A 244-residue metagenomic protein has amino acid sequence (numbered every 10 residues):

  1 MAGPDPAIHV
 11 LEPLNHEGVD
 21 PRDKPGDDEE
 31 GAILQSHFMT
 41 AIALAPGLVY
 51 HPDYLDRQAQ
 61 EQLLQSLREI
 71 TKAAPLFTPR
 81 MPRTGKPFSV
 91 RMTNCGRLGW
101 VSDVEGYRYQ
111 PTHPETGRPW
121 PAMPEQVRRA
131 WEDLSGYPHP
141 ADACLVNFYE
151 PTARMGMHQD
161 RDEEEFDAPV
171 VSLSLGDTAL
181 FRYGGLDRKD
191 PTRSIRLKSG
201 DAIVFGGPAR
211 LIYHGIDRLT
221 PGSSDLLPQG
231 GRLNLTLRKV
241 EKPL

Functional and structural regions predicted by a protein language model:
P6-A7, P25-D27: A cross-taxon signal for low-complexity, glycine/charged-rich
L11-L14, L34: Leucine-biased recognition of intrinsically disordered, low-complexity hydrophobic segments
D27-S36: Basic/polar N-terminal segments that are highly enriched at the extreme N-terminus, encompassing both cleavable
Q35-L244: Non-heme Fe(II) oxygenase metal-center motifs and adjacent flexible, charged/small-residue loops
